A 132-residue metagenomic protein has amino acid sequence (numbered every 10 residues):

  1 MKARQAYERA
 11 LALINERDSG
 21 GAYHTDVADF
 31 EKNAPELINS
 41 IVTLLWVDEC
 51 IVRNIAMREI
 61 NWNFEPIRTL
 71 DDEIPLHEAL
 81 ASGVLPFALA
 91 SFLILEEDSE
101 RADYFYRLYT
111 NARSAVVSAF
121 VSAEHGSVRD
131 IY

Functional and structural regions predicted by a protein language model:
M1-I67, D103, A115-Y132: Conserved short "hinge" loops at termini or chain/domain junctions
D26, E73-I74, I94: Residue-level detector of alpha-helix boundaries and kinks
E73-S82: Structural motif
S82-I94: Short, hydrophobic/amphipathic alpha-helical patches that form generic packing surfaces within helical domains
F92-A102: Short helix-capping/linker segments at secondary-structure and domain boundaries
Y104-N111: Amphipathic alpha-helical scaffolding segments
